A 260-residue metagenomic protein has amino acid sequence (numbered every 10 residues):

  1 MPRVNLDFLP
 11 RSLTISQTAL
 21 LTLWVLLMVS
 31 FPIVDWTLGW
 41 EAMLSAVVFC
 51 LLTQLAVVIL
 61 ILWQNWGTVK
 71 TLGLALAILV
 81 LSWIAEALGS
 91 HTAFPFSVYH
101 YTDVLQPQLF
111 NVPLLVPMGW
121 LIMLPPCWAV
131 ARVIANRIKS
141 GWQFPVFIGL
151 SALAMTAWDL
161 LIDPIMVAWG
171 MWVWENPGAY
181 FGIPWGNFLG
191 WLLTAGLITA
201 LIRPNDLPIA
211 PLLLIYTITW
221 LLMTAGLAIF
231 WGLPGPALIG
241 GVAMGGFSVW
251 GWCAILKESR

Functional and structural regions predicted by a protein language model:
P2-R260: Aromatic-rich, lipid-facing transmembrane alpha helices and their immediate juxtamembrane interface loops in integral
